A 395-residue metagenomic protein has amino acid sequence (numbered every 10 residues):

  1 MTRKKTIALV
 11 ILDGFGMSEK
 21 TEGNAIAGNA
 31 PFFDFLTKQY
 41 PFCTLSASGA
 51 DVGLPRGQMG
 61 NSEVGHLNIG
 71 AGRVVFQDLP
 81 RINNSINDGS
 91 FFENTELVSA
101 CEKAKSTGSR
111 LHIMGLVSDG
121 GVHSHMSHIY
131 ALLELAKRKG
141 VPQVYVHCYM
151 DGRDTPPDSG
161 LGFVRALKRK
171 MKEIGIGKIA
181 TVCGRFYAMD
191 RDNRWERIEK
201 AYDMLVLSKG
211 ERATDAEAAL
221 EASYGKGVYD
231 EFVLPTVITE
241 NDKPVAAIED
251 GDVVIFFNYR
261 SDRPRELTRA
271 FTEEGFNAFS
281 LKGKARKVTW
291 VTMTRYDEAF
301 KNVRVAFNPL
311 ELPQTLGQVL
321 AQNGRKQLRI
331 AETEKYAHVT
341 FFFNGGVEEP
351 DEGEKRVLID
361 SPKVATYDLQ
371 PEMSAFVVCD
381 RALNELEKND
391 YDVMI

Functional and structural regions predicted by a protein language model:
M1-R3, K105-S106, A246-E249, L386: Solvent-exposed alpha-helices and their adjacent loops that cap or buttress functional pockets in soluble metabolic
T2-A8, G16-F186, E196, K200 (+3 more regions): Active-site nucleophile/metal-coordination loop of metallo-enzymes that catalyze phosphate/sulfate and related
T6, A382-M394: Active-site regions of oxyanion-processing enzymes, predominantly non-cytosolic
D13, R73-I82, E352-A365: Short, basic/glycine-rich phosphate-binding loops at helix/coil junctions that contact nucleotide phosphates
L36-Q39, L132-L135, K170, M204 (+6 more regions): Generic, well-ordered alpha-helical scaffold segments in large soluble proteins
T155, S159-E249, I255, P264-K287: Long, well-ordered, tryptophan-enriched scaffold segments
R325-E385: Metal-dependent catalytic core segments for phosphate chemistry
